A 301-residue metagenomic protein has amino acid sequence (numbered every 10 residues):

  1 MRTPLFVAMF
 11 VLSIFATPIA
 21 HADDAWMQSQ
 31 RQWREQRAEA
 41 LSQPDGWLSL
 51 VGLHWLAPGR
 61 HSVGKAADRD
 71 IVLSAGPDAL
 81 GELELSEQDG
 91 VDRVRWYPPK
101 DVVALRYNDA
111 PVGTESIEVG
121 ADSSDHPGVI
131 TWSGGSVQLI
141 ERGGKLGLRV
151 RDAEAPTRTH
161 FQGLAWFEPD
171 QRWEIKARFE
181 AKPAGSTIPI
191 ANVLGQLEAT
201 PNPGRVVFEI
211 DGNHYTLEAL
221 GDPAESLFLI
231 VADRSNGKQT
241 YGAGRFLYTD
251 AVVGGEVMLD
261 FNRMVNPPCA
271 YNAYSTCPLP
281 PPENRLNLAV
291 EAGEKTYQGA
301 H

Functional and structural regions predicted by a protein language model:
M1-P4: Positively charged n-region of N-terminal signal peptides that target proteins for export
V7-A16: Bacterial N-terminal signal peptides
A20-A22: Boundary at the C-terminal end of the N-terminal hydrophobic targeting segment
L50, W55-S123: Forkhead-associated
D109-S123, H214-R263: An exposed acidic His-Trp-rich patch
T131-E198: Surface-exposed beta-loop interaction hotspot
L164-W166, R234-K238, Y248-D250, E256-M258 (+1 more regions): Extended, aromatic/histidine-rich regions of cofactor-dependent oxidoreductases associated with respiratory
R178-N236, Y241: Flexible, glycine-rich surface segments
